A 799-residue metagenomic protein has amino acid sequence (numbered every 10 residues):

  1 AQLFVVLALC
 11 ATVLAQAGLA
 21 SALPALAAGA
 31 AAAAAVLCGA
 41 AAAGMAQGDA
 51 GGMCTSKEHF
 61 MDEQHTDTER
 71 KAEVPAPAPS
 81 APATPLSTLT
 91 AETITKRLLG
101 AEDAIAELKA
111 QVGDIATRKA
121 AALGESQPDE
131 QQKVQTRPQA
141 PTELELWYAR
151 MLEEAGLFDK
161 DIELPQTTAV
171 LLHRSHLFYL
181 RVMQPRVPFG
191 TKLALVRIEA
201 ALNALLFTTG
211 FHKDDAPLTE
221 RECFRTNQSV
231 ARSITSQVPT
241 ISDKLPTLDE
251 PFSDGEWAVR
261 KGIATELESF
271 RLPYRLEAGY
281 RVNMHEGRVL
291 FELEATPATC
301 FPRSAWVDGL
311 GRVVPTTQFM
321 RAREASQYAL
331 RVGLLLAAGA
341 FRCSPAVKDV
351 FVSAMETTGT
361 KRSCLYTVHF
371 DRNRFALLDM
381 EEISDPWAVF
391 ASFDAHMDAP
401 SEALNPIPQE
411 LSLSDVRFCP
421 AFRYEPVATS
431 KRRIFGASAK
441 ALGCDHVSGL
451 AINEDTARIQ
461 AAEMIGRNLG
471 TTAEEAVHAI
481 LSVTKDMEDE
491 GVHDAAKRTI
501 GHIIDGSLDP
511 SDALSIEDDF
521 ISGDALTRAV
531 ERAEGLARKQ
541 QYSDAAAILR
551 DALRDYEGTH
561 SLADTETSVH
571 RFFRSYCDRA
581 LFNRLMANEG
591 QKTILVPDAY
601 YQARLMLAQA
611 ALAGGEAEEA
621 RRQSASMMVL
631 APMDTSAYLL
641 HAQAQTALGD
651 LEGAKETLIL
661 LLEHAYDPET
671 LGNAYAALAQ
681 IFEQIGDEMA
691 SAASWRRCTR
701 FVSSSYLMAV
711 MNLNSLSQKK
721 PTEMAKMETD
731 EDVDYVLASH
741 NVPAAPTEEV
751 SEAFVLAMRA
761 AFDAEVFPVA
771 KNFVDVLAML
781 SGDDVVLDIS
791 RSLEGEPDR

Functional and structural regions predicted by a protein language model:
D62-R458, D667, L671: Long, charge-dense low-complexity segments
A140, L144-M151, Y556-D564, D634-Y638 (+5 more regions): Boundary/linker segments of alpha-helical solenoid repeat arrays
D489, G501-P510, F573-Q591, G649-E656 (+3 more regions): Alpha-helical linker/edge segments of TPR/alpha-solenoid repeat scaffolds and analogous pre-/post-domain helices
R498, D524-T527, E531, Q602 (+6 more regions): "A position-specific structural signal for the A-helix of alpha-solenoid helical repeats
L536, A611, Q645, F682 (+2 more regions): Residue at a conserved register position within TPR or TPR-like alpha-solenoid repeats
L553-R554, I659-E663, D687-L707, N714-P721 (+2 more regions): TPR/TPR-like (Sel1-like) alpha-helical repeat modules
